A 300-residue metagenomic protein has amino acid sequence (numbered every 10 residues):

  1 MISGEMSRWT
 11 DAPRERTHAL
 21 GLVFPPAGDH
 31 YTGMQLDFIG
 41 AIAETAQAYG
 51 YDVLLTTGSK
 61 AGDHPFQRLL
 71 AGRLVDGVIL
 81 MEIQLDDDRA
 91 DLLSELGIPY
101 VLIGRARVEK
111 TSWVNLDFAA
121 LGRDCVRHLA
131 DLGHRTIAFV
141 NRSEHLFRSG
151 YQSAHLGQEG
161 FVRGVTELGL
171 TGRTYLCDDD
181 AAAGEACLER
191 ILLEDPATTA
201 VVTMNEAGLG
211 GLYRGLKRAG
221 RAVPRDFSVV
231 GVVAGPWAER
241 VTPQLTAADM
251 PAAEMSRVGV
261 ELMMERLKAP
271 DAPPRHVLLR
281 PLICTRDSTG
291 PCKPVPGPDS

Functional and structural regions predicted by a protein language model:
I2, M6-T10, R14-R127, D195: Alpha-helical recognition/docking segments in bacterial nutrient-uptake and carbohydrate-utilization systems
I2-G4, G40-Y49, S94-L102, A106-S300: Bacterial carbohydrate/catabolite-sensing allosteric modules
